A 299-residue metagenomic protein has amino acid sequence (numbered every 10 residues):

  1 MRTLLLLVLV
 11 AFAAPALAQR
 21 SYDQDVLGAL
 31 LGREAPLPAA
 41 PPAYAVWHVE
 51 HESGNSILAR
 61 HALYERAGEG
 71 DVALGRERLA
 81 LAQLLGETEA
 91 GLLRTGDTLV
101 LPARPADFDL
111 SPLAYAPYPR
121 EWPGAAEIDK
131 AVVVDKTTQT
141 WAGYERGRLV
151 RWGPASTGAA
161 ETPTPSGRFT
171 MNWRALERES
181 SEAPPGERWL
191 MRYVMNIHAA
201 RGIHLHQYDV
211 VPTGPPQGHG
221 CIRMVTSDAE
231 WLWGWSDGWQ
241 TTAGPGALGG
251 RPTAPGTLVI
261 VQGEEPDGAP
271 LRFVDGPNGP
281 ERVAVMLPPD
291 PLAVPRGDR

Functional and structural regions predicted by a protein language model:
L5-L6, A16: Cleavable N-terminal signal peptides
A11-A14: N-terminal signal peptide c-region/cleavage motif recognized by signal peptidases
Q19-Y22, R178-R299: Exported/periplasmic cell-wall-interacting domains
D23, L27-G28, A35-A39, L74-P117: Extracellular LysM carbohydrate-binding repeats and other cell-envelope/extracellular binding modules
V26-R76: Primarily a LysM-type cell-wall glycan-binding module
P41-Y44, E77, R94-T98, A126-D129 (+7 more regions): Extracytoplasmic
E87, R104-A106, T137-Q139, R146-R148 (+6 more regions): Solvent-exposed coil/turn segments that connect beta secondary-structure elements in extracytoplasmic/periplasmic
A114-A160: A structural motif detector for short, solvent-exposed N-terminal "entry" segments of globular domains
